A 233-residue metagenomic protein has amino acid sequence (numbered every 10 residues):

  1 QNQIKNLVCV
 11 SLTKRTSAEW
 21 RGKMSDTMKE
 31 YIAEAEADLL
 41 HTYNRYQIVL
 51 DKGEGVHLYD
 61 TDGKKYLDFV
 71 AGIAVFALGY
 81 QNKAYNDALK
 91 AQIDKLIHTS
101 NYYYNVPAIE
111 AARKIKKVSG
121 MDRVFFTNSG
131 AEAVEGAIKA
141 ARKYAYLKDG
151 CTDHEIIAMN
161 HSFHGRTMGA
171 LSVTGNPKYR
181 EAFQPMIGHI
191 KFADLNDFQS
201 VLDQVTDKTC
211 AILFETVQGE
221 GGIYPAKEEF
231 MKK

Functional and structural regions predicted by a protein language model:
M24-E54: Active-site-adjacent loop/helix segments that line or gate small-molecule/cofactor pockets in enzymes
S25, K65-C151: Glycine-rich loop-to-alpha-helix module at the N-terminal edge of alpha/beta enzyme cores
Q47-D68: Active-site and channel-lining beta-strand-loop segments that bind or position nucleotide-derived/phosphorylated
L67-V70, N160, A211-Q218: Short beta-strands and strand-loop turn motifs
R113-A211: PLP-dependent aspartate aminotransferase-fold enzymes
V217-K233: Active-site core of PLP-dependent enzymes with the aminotransferase class I/II
